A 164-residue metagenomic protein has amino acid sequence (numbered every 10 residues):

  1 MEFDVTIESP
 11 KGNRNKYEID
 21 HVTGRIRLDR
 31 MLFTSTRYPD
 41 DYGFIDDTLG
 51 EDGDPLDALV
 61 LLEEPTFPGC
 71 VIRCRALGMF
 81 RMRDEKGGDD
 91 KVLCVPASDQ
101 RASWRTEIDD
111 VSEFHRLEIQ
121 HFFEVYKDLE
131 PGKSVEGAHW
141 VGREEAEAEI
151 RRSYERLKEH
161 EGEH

Functional and structural regions predicted by a protein language model:
M1-H164: Hydrophobic N-terminal alpha-helices or hydrophobic patches in metabolic proteins across all domains of life
